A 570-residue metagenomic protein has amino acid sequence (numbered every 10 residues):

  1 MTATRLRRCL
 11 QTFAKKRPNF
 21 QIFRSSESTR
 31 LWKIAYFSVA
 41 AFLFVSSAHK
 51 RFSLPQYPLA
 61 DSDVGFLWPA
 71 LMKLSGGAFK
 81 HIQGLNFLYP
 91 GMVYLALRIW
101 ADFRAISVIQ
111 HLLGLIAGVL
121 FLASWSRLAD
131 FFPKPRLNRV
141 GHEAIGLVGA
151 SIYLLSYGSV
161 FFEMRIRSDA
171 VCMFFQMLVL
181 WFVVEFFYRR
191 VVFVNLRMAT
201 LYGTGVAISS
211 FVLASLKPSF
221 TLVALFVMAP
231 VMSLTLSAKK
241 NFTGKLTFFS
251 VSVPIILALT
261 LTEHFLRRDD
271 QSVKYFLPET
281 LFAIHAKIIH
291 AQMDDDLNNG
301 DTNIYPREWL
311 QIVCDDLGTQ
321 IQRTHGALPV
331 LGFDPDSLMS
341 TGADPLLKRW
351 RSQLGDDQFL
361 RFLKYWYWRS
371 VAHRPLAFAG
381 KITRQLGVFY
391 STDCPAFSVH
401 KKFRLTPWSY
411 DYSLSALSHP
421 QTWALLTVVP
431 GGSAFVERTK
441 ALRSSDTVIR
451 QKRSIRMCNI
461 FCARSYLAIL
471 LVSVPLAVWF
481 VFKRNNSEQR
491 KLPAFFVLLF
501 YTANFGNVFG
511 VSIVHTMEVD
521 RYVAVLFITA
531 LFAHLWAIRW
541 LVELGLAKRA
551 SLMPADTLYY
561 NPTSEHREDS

Functional and structural regions predicted by a protein language model:
M1-A48, R139-I145, T247, V251 (+2 more regions): Start-transfer (signal-anchor) and selected internal transmembrane alpha helices of multi-pass inner/ER membrane
S28-A60, L154-L155, P254-L266: Transmembrane signal-anchor helices characteristic of membrane glycosylation enzymes that use polyprenol
T29-K33, R104-L113, R384-F500: Membrane-interface anchor segments at the N-terminal boundary of transmembrane helices in multi-pass membrane enzymes
H49-W68, F79-M92, W100, R104: Extracytoplasmic catalytic/substrate-binding loops of multi-pass membrane glycan-assembly enzymes
A60, L67, F248-S252, I256-F362 (+3 more regions): Juxtamembrane membrane-water interface segments immediately following transmembrane helices in multi-pass
G84, I109-L113, S151-V183, L213-V223 (+1 more regions): Multi-pass, polyprenyl lipid-linked donor-dependent membrane glycosyltransferases
F87-G91, I99-L120, G146-L147: Loop-to-helix entry region of an early transmembrane alpha helix in multi-pass inner-membrane enzymes
V108-L137, L178, F182: Transmembrane-helix motifs of polytopic, lipid-linked glycan transferases
